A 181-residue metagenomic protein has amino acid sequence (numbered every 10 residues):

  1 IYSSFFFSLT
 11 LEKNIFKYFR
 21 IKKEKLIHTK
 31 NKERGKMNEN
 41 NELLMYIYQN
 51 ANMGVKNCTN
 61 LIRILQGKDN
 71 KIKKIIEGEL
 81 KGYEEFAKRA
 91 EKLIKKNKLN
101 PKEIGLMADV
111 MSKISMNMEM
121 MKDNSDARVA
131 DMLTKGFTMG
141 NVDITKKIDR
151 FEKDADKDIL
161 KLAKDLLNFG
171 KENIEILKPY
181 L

Functional and structural regions predicted by a protein language model:
I1-L11, F19: Hydrophobic alpha-helical signal peptides and transmembrane signal-/tail-anchor segments that drive secretory-pathway
S3-S4, L26-H28, P101, P179: Proline-rich intrinsically disordered, low-complexity coils
L9, E33-R34, K178: Short hotspots in intrinsically disordered terminal tails
L11-K13, I21, H28, G67 (+1 more regions): Generic detector of low-complexity/intrinsically disordered segments and short hydrophobic N-terminal stretches
I15-M37: Short, Lys/Arg-enriched N-terminal segments with co-localized hydrophobic residues within the first ~10-30 amino acids
M37-L181: Amphipathic alpha-helical hairpins
